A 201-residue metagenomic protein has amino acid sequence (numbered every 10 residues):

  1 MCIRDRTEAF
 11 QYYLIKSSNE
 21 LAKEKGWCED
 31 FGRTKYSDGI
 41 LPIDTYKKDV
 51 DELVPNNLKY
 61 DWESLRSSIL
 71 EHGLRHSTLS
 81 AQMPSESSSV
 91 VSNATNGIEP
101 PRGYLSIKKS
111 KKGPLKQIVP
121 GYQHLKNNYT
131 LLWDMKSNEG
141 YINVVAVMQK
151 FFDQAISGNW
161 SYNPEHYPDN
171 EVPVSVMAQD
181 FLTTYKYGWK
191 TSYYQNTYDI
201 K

Functional and structural regions predicted by a protein language model:
M1-K201: Long, C-terminal-biased catalytic regions of enzyme "large/alpha" subunits
